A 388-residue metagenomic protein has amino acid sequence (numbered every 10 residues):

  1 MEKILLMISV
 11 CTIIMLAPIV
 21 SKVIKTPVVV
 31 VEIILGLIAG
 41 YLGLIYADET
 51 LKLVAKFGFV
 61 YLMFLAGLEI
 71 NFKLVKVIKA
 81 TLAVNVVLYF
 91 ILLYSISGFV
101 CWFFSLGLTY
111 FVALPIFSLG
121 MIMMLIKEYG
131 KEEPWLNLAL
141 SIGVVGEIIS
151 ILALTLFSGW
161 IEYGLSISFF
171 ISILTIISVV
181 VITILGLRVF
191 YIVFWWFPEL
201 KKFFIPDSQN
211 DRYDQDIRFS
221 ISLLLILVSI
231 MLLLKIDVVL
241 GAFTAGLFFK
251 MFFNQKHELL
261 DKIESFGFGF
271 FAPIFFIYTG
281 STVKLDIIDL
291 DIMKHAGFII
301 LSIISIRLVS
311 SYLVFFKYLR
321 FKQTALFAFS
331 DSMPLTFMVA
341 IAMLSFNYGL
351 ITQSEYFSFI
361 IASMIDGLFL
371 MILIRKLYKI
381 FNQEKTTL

Functional and structural regions predicted by a protein language model:
K3-I8, G58, L140-E147, G164-V179 (+2 more regions): Structural signal for the N-terminal portions of transmembrane helices and their immediately preceding loop/interface
L5-P18, N71-T109, L165-T183, V283-F316 (+2 more regions): Entry/N-cap segments of selected transmembrane alpha helices and their immediately preceding amphipathic helices
M7-L16, I148-I151, T155, G159-F253: Core mid-bundle transmembrane helix pairs that form the ion/substrate translocation pathway in diverse multi-pass
T12-I24, M63-I78, G120-E133, L138 (+4 more regions): C-terminal ends of transmembrane helices
V23-I24, L37-T81, F203-F298: Membrane-interface junctions of multi-pass transporters
I45, I96-F99, I149-G164, L223-I236 (+2 more regions): Hydrophobic alpha-helical transmembrane segments in multi-pass integral membrane proteins
E49, I78-V87, F103-P115, E128-V144 (+5 more regions): The feature identifies polytopic integral membrane transport proteins across all domains of life
L92, Y110, L114-A139, V145-A153 (+3 more regions): Short helical (or helix-break) motifs at transmembrane helix termini and adjacent helical loops in multi-pass membrane
